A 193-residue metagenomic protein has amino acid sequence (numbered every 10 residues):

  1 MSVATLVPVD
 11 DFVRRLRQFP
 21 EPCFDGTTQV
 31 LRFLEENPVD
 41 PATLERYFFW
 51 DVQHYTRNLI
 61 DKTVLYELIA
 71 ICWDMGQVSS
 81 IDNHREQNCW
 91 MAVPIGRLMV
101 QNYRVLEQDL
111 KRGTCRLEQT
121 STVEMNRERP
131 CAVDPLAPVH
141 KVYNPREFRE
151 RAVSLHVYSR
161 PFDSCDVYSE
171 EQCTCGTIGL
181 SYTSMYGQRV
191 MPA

Functional and structural regions predicted by a protein language model:
M1-V39: N-terminal leader/capping segments at the start of a protein or of a new domain
R46-M75: A short glycine-rich, His/Asp/Glu-containing loop-to-beta-strand
I60-Y66, Q77-W90: A short beta-loop-beta micro-motif enriched in histidine and acidic residues
A70-H84, D134-A137: Conserved short histidine dyad/triad with adjacent acidic residue
M75, E86-L106: Glycine- and acidic-residue-biased ligand/ion/polar-headgroup-sensing regions
W90, F148-S164: A short hydrophobic beta-strand segment most commonly corresponding to one strand of the jelly-roll/cupin
W90, R104-H140, G179-T183: Short acidic-glycine-tyrosine-enriched beta hairpin
V142-R146: Asparagine-centered strand-capping/turn motif at beta-strand->loop junctions
